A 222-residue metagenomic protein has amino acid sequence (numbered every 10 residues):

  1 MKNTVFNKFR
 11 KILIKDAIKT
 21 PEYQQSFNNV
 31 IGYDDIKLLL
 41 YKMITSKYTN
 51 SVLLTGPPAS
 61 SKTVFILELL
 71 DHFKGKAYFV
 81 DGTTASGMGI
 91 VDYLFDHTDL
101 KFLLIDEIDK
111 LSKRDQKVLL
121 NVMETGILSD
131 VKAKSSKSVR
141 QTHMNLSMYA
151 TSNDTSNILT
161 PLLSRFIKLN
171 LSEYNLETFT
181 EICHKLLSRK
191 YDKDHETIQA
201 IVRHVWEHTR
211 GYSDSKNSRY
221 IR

Functional and structural regions predicted by a protein language model:
M1-D16: Interdomain "pre-motor" coupling segment immediately N-terminal to P-loop NTPase/helicase cores
K15-S51: Pre-Walker A (pre-P-loop) alpha-helix and adjacent loop at the N terminus of AAA/AAA+ ATPase modules, a conserved
I44-F79, F95: Walker A/P-loop
P58, T98, V131-T151: AAA+/SF3 P-loop NTPase mechanochemical coupling elements
F65-E68, D99-G126, T155-S164: Conserved AAA+/SF3 P-loop NTPase catalytic/coupling segment centered on the Walker-B
K76-K101: Short glycine-rich substrate-engagement loop in P-loop NTPases that contacts/grips substrate
I158-Y191: Conserved AAA+ ATPase core "coupling" helix
D192-R222: Conserved AAA+ ATPase small/helical "lid" subdomain
